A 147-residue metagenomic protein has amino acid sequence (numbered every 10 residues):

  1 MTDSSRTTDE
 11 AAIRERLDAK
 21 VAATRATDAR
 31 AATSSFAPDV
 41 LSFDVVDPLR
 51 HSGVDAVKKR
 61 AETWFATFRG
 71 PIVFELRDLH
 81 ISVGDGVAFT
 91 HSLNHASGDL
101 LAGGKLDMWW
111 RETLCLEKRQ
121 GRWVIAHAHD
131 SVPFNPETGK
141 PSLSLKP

Functional and structural regions predicted by a protein language model:
T2-S34, L41-P147: A beta-strand edge to alpha-helix "cap/lid" segment located at domain peripheries
